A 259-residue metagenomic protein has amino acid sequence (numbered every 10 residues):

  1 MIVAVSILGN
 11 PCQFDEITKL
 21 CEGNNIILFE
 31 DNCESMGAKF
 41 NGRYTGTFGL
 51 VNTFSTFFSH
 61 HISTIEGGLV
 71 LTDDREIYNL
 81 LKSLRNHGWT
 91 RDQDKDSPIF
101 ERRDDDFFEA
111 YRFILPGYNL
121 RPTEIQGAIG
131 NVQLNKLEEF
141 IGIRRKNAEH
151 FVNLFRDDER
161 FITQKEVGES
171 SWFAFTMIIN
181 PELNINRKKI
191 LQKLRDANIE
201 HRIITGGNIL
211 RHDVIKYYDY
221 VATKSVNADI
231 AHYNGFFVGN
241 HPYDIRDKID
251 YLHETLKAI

Functional and structural regions predicted by a protein language model:
M1-T64, L69-N79: Active-site phosphate-binding strand-loop segment of PLP-dependent enzymes
M1-V5, N10-E16, G23, K39 (+1 more regions): PLP-dependent aminotransferase class I/II
